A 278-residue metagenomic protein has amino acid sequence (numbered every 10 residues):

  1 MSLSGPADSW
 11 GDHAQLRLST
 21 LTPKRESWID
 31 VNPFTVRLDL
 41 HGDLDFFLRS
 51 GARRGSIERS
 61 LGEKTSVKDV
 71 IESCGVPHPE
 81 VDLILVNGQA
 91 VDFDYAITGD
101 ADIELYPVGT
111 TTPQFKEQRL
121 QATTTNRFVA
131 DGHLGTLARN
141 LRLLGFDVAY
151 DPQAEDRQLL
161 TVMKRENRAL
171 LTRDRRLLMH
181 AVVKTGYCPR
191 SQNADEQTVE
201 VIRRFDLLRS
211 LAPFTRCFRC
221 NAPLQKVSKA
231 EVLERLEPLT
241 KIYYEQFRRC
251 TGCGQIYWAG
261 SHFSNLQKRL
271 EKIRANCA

Functional and structural regions predicted by a protein language model:
L3, W10, L16, T20-R127: Ubiquitin-like/PB1-type beta-grasp interaction modules and other compact soluble beta-rich domains
A90, G99-A212: Long, charged N-terminal interaction/targeting segments
F214, F247: Residues immediately within or flanking Cys/His clusters that coordinate Zn2+ in small zinc-binding modules
C217-C220, C250-C253: Short cysteine-rich clusters marking metal-coordination/redox-active sites
A222-S228, W258: Short functional micro-motifs and their immediate structural scaffolds
E234-Q246: Short linker/helix segments within small regulatory modules
L270-A278: Short, intrinsically disordered terminal segments enriched in charged and Pro/Gly residues
